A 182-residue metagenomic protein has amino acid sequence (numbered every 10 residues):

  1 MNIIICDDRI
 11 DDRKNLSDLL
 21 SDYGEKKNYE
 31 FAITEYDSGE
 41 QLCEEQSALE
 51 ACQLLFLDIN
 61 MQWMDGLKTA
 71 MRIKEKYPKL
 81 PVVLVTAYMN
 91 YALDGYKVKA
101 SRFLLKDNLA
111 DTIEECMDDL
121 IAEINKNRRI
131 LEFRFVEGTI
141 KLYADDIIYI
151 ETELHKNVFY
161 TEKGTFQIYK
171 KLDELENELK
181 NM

Functional and structural regions predicted by a protein language model:
M1-S21, L55: Conserved acidic segment of CheY-like receiver
G24-S38, E45: Short hydrophobic/Thr-rich beta-strand motif most characteristic of the beta2 strand and flanking loop of CheY-like
D37, L105-K106, K170: Short loop/edge segments at beta-strand edges and connector loops that shape dinucleotide/nucleotide cofactor-binding
E44-E45, L49-K126: CheY-like receiver
E115-M182: Conserved binding/recognition cores within well-folded domains
